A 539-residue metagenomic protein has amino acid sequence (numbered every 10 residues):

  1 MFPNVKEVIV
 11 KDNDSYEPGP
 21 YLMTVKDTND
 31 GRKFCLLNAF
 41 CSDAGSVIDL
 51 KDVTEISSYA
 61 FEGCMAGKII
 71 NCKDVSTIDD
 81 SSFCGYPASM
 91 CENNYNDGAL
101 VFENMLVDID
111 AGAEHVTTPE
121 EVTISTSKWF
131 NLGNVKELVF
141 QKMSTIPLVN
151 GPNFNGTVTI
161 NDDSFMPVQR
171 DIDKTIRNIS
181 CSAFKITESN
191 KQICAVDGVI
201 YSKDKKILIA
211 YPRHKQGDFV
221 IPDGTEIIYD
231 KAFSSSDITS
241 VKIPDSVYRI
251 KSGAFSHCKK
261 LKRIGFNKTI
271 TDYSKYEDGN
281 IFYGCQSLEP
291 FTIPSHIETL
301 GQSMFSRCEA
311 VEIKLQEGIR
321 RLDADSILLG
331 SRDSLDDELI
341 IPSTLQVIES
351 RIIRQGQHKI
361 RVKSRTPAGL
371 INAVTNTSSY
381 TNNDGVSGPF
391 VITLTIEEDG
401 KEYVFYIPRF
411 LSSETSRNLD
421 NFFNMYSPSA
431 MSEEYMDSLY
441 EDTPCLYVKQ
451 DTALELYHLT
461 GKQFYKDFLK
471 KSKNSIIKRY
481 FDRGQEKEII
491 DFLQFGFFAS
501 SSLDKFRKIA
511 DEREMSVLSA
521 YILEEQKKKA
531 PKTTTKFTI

Functional and structural regions predicted by a protein language model:
M1-E55, C64-D79, G85-E103, V107-I124 (+11 more regions): Structural signature of tandem-repeat unit edges
Q450-K466, E488-I489: Repeat-mediated protein-protein interaction surfaces in helical alpha-solenoids
E488, V517-L518: Conserved ankyrin/ankyrin-like repeat signature
S500-R507, A530-T535: Boundary/linker segments of alpha-helical solenoid repeat arrays
L523, T534-I539: Long, compositionally biased eukaryotic scaffolding/regulatory segments
